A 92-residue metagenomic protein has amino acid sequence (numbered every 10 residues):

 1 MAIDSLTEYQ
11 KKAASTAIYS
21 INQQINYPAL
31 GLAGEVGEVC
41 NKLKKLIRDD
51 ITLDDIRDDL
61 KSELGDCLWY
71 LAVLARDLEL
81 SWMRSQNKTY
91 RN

Functional and structural regions predicted by a protein language model:
M1-N92: Flexible "arm" and connector segments at domain edges
